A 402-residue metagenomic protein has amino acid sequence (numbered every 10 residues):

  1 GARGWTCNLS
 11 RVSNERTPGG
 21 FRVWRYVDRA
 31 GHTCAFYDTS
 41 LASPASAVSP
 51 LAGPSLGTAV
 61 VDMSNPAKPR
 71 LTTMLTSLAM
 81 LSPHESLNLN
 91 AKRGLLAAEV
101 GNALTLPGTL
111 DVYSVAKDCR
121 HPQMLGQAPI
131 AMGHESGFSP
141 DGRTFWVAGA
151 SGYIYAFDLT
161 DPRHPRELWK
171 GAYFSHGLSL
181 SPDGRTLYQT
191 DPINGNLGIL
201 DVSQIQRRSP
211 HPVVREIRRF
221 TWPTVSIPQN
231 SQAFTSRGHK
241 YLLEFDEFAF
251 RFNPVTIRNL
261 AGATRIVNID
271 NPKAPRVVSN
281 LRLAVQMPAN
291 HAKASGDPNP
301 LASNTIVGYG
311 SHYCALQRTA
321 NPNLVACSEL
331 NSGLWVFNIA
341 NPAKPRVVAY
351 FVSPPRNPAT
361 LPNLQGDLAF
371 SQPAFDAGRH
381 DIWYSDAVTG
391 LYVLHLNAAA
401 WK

Functional and structural regions predicted by a protein language model:
G1-K402: Feature marking well-ordered beta-strand scaffolds used for ligand recognition
